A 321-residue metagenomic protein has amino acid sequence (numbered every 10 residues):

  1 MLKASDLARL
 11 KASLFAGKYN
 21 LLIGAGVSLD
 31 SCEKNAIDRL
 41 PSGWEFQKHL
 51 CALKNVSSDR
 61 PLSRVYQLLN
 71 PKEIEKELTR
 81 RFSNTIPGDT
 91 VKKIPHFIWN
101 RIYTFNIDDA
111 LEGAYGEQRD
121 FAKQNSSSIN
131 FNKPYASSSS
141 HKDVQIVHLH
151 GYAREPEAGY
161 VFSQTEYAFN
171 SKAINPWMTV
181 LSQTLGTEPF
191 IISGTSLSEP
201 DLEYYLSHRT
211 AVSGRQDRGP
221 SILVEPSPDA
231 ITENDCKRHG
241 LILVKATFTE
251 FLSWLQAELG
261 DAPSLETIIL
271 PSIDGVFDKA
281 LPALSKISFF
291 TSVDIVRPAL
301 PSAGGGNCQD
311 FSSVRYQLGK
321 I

Functional and structural regions predicted by a protein language model:
M1-L21, V27-L29, D89, F97 (+3 more regions): SIR2/sirtuin-family catalytic core signature
L2-A4, A8-N20, V27-D38, S63-S128 (+1 more regions): Metabolite-binding pocket within alpha/beta catalytic cores that recognizes anionic/polar moieties
I23, N106, L149-H150, S193: A secondary-structure boundary/capping signal
A36-K54: Short catalytic helix/loop segments, enriched in acidic residues and glycine and frequently bearing histidine
C51-V65: N-terminal structural subdomain of ketosynthase/condensing enzymes
I107-A110, G151-E155, S196-S198, P228: Short acidic/polar capping segments at secondary-structure boundaries
F121-G186: Active-site gating loop/helix substructures
